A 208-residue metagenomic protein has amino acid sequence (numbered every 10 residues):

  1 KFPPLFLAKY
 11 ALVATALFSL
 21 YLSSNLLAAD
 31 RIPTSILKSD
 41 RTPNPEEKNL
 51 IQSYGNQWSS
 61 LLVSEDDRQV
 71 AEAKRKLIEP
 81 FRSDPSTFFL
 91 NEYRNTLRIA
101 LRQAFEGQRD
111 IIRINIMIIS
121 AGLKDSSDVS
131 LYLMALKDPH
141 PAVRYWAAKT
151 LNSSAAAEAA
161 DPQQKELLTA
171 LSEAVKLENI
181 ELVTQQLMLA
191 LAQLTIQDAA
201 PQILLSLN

Functional and structural regions predicted by a protein language model:
K1-V13: Bacterial N-terminal signal peptides that target proteins for export
Y21-A28: Sec/Tat signal peptide C-region and signal peptidase I cleavage site
A29-S53, L97, Q108-I111, D128 (+2 more regions): Alpha-helical scaffold domains
S39-K48, S59-E92, I111-D125, M134 (+2 more regions): Structural detector for internal amphipathic alpha-helices that build alpha-solenoid repeat scaffolds
P45-S60, S86-F105, D125-L136, A157-V175 (+1 more regions): Amphipathic alpha-helical scaffolding segments comprising HEAT/armadillo-like alpha-solenoid repeats
D138-P141, E178: Short coil/turn segments at helix-helix junctions and helix-capping linkers within large alpha-helical proteins
